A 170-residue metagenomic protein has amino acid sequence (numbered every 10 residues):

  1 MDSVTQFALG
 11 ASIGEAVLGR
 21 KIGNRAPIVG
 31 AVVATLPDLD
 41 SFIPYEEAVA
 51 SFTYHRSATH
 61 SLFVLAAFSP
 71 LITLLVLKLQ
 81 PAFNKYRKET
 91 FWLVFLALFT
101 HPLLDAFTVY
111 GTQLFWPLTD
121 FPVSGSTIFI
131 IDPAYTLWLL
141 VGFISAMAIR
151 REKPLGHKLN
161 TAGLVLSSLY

Functional and structural regions predicted by a protein language model:
M1-Y170: N-terminal membrane-targeting hydrophobic helices
